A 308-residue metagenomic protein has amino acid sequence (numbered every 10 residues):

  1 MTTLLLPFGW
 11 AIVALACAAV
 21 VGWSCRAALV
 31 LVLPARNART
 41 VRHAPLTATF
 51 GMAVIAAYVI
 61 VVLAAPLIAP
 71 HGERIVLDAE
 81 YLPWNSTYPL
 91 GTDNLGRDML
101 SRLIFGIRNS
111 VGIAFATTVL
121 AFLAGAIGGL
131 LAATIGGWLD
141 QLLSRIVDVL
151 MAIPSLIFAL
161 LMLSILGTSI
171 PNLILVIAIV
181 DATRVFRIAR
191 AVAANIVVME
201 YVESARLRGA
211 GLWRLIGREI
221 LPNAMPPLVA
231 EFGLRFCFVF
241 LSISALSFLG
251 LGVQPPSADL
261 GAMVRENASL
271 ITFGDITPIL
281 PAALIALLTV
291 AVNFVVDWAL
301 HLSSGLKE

Functional and structural regions predicted by a protein language model:
M1-W10, A38-A44, H71-T118, R265-A282: Periplasmic/extracellular loop-to-transmembrane helix junction in inner-membrane transport proteins
T2-A69: N-terminal signal-anchor/first transmembrane alpha helix
T3-W10, P89, D93, M99 (+2 more regions): Generic hydrophobic transmembrane alpha-helix motif, especially the helices
V21-L33, I177-V180, P226, A230-L234 (+1 more regions): C-terminal transmembrane helix and the adjacent membrane-cytosol boundary/short C-terminal tail of inner/organellar
C25-R42, A65-I68, I113-D148, L160: Transmembrane-helix boundary motif in ABC transporter permease subunits
L63, V111-T134, W138, I153-L156 (+6 more regions): Hydrophobic positions within alpha-helical transmembrane segments of bacterial inner-membrane proteins
L160-L161, I165-R187, E231-M263: Non-cytoplasmic
